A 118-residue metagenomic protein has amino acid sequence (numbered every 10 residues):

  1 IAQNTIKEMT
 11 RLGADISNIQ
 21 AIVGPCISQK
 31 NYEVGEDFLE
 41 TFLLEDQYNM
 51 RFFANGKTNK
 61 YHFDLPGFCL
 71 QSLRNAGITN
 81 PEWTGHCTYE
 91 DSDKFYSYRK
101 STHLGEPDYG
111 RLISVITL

Functional and structural regions predicted by a protein language model:
I1-L118: Active-site microenvironment for binding and transforming phosphate-containing groups
